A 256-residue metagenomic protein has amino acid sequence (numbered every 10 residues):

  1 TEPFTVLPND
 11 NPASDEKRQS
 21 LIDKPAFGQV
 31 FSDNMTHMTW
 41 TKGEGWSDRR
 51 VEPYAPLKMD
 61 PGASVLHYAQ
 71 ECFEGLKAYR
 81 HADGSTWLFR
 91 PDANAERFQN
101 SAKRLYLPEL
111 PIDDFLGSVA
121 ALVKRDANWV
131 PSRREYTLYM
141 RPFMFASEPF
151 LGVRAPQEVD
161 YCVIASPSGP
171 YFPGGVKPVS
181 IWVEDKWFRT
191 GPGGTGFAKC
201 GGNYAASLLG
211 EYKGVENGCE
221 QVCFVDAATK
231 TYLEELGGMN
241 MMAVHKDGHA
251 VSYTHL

Functional and structural regions predicted by a protein language model:
T1-Q221, A228-T231: Conserved alpha/beta cores of soluble small-molecule-handling proteins
E96-N100, M242-V251: Short acidic (Asp/Glu) and glycine-rich catalytic loops that position anionic groups and cofactors
A227-G248: A glycine-rich, aromatic-flanked flexible loop/lid motif
T254-H255: Conserved small/polar residues in nucleotide/adenosyl-binding loops
